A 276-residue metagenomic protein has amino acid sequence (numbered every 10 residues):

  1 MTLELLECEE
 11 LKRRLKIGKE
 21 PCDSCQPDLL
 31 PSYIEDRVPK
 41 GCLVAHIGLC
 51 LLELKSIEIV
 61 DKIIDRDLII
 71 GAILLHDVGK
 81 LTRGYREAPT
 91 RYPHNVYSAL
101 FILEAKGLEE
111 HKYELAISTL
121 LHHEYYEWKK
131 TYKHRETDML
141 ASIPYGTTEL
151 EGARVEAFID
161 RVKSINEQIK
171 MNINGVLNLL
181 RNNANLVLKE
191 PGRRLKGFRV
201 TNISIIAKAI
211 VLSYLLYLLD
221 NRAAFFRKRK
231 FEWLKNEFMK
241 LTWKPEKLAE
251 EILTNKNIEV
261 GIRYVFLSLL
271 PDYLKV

Functional and structural regions predicted by a protein language model:
M1-T90: Acidic/His-rich, divalent-metal-binding segments that scaffold phosphate/diphosphate chemistry
E7-E10, L15, E35-C42, R86-A105 (+2 more regions): Divalent-cation-assisted or electrostatically stabilized phosphate/pyrophosphate-binding catalytic cores
P31-D36, I59-F238: Divalent metal-dependent catalytic cores for phosphoryl transfer on phosphate-bearing substrates
